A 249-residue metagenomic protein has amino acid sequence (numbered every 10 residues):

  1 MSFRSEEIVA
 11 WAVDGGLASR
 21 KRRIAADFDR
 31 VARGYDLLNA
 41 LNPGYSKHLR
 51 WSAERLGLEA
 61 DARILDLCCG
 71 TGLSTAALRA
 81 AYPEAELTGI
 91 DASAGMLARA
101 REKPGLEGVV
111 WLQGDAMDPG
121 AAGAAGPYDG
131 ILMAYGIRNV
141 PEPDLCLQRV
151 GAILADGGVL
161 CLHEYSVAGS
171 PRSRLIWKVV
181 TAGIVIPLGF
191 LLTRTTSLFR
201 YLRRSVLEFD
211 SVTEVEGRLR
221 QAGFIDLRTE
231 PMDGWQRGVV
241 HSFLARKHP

Functional and structural regions predicted by a protein language model:
S2-G57, L73-A77, R200: Conserved class I S-adenosyl-L-methionine
G15, S19-R22, V167-R220, P231: C-terminal alpha-helical "lid/dimerization" subdomain adjacent to the S-adenosyl-L-methionine
R63-P119: Class I SAM-dependent methyltransferase SAM/SAH-binding core
M117-I131: A short acidic, Gly/Pro-enriched loop at the edge of an enzyme's catalytic core that lines a small-molecule cofactor
G130-P143: A short SAM/SAH-binding and catalytic strip from SAM-dependent methyltransferases
D144-D156: A short glycine-rich, Lys/Arg-flanked "PGG" loop and its adjoining helix->strand segment in the class I
G158-Y165: Conserved beta-strand signature within the Rossmann-like core of class I S-adenosyl-L-methionine
A222-I225, P231-P249: Core SAM-dependent methyltransferase catalytic element
